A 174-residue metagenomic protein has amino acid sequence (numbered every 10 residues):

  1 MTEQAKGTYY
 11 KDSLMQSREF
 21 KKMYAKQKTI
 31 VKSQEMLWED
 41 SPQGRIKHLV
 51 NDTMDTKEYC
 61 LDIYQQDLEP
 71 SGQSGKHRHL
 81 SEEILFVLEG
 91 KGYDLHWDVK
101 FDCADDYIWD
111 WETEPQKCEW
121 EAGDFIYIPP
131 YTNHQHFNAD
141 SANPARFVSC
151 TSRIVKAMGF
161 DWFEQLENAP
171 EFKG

Functional and structural regions predicted by a protein language model:
M1-Y59, G75, W162-G174: A short, N-terminal "cap"/entry segment at the start of jelly-roll beta-barrel domains of the cupin/DSBH fold
T2-E19, C103-E112, N133-G174: Double-stranded beta-helix
N51, D62-H79, D98-F101, P130: Conserved short histidine dyad/triad with adjacent acidic residue
Y59-C60, R78-L80, A139-S141: Short glycine/proline-enriched turns and hinge-like loops at secondary-structure junctions
Q65-Q66, K76-R78, E82-V87, K117-C118 (+1 more regions): His/acidic/aromatic-lined binding-pocket segments of jelly-roll/cupin-type domains and related regulatory beta-sandwich
L80-D110: Glycine- and acidic-residue-biased ligand/ion/polar-headgroup-sensing regions
V99-P130: Short acidic-glycine-tyrosine-enriched beta hairpin
